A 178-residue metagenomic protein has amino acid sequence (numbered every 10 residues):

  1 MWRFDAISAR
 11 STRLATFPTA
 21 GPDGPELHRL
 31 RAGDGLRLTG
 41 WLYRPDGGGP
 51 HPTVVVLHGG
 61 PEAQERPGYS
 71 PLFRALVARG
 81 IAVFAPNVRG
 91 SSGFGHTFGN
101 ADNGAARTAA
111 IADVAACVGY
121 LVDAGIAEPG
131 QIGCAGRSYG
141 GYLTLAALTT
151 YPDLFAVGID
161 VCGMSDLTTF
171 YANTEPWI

Functional and structural regions predicted by a protein language model:
M1-D46, G68-R74, A78-R79: Non-catalytic accessory segments flanking enzyme active sites
I7, G60, M164: Flexible, active-site-proximal loop/turn residues at the rims of small-molecule/cofactor binding pockets and catalytic
G21-G24, H51, R66-S70, S92 (+2 more regions): Conserved structured core elements
L30, G40, V55, L76 (+3 more regions): Conserved hydrophobic/aromatic pocket- or pore-lining residues that grip, position, or stack substrates in active sites
Y43, V56-L57, A135: Short hydrophobic segments within beta-strands
G47-H51, V56-G95, Y142, L167: Short substrate-entry loop that stabilizes the transition state in hydrolases
V88-I178: Active-site-proximal cap/loop segments of hydrolase catalytic domains
